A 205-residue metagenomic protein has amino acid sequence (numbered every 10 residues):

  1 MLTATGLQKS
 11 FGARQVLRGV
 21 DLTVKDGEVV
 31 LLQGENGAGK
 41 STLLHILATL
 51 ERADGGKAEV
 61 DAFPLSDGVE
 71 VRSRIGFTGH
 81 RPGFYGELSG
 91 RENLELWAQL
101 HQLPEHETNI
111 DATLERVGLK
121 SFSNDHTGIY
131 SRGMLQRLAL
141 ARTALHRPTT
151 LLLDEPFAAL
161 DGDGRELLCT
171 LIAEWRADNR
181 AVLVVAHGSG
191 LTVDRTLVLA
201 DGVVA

Functional and structural regions predicted by a protein language model:
L2, L17-G19: Conserved structural motif at the start of ABC-family nucleotide-binding domains
A48: Helix-to-loop junction immediately C-terminal to a conserved catalytic motif
G56-V71, L199: Conserved ABC transporter NBD signature motif
E95, Q99, E105-F122: Conserved ABC ATPase "signature" region
L140: Hydrophobic anchor residue at the start of the ABC signature
L151-E155: Catalytic Walker B motif of ABC-type/P-loop ATPase nucleotide-binding domains
